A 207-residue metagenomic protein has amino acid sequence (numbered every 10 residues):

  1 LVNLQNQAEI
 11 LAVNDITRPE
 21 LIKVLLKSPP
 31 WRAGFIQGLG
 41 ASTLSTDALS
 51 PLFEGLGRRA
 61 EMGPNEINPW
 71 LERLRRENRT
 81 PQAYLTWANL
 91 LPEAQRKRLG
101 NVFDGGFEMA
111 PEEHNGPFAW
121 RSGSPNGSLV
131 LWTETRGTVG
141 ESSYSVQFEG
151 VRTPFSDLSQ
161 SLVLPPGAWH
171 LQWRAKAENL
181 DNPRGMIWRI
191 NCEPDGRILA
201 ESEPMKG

Functional and structural regions predicted by a protein language model:
L1-I22: Soluble extramembrane regions of membrane proteins in the secretory/endomembrane system
K23-K27, W31-G207: Extracellular and organelle-lumenal recognition/adhesion modules and their flexible linkers in secreted
